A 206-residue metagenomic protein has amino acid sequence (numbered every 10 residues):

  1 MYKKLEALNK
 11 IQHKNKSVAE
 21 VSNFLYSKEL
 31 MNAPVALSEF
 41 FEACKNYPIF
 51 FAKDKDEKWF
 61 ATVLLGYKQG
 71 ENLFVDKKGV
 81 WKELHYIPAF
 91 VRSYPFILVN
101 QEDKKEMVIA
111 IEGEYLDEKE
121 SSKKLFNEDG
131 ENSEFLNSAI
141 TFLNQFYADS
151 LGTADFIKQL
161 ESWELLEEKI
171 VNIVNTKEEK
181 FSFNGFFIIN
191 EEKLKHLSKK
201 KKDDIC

Functional and structural regions predicted by a protein language model:
M1-L65: Short, extreme N-terminal leader segments that mark the start of a protein/domain
L25-K28, Q69-G79, D149-D155: Short, basic/low-complexity N-terminal boundary segments at the transition from targeting/disordered tails
A43-N46, R92-S93, L165-K169: A short, compositionally biased
C44, Y86-A89, L151, I189: Short, well-structured alpha-helical interface segments that form or flank functional binding sites
P48, P95-I97, K193: Short, surface-exposed charged micro-motifs
F60-F126: Aromatic- and glycine-enriched beta-alpha-beta binding-site module
D103-C206: A contiguous, surface-oriented mixed alpha/beta subdomain in the mid-to-C-terminal portion of proteins that forms
